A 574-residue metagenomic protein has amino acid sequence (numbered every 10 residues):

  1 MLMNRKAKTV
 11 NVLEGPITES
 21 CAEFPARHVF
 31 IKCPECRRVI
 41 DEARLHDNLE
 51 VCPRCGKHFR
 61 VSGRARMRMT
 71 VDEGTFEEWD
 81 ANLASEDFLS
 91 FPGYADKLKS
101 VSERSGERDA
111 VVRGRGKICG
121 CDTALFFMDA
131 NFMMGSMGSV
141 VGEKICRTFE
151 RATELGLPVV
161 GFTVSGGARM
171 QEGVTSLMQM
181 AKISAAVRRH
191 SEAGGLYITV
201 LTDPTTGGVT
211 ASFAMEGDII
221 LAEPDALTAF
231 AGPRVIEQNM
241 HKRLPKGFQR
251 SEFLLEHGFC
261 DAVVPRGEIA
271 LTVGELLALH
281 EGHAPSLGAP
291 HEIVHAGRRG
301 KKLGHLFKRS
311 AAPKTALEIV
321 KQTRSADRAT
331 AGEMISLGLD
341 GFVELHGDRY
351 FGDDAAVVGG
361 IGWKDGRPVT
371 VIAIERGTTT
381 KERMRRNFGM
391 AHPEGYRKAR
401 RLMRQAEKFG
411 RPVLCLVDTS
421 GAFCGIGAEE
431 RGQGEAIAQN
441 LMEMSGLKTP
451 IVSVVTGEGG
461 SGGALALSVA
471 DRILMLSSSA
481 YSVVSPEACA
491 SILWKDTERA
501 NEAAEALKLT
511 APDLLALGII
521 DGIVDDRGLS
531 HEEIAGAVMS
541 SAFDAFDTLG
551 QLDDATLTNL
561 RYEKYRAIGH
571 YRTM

Functional and structural regions predicted by a protein language model:
M1-I198, P204, E216, E223 (+3 more regions): Terminal-region recognition feature
T206-F213, A229, G463: Glycine-rich anion-binding loops of enzyme active sites
P224-A226, P233: Active-site pocket-lining/capping segments in soluble small-molecule metabolic enzymes
N239: Catalytic-face loop-and-helix region of soluble metabolic enzyme cores
